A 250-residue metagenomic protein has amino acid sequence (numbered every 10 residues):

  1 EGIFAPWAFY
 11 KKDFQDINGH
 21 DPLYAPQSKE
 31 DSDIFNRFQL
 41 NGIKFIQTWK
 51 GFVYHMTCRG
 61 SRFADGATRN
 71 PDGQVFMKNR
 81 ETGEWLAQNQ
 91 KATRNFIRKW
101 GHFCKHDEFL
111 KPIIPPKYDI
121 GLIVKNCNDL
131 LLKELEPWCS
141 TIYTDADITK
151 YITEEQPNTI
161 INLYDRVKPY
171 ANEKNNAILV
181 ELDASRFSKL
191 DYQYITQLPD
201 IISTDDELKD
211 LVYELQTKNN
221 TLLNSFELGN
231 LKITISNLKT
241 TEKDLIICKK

Functional and structural regions predicted by a protein language model:
E1, A5-A8, K44-F45, A64-L130 (+4 more regions): C-terminal, non-catalytic tails of nucleotide-sugar-dependent glycosyltransferases
E1, K44, D200-I201, Y213: Conserved donor NDP-sugar-binding/catalytic core segment of glycosyltransferases
I3, D21, E181-D183: Active-site acidic Asp-centered loop
W7, K12-N18, Y24-F52, T57-C58: A short, conserved alpha-helix in the catalytic core of glycosyltransferases
R37, L211-Q216: Receiver (REC) domain switch/output surface
C127-L131, T149-Y151, A184-D191: Short acidic, S/G/P-rich loop/turn micro-motifs used as interaction or catalytic elements
Y151-P157, L190-Y192, L208-L211: Short, charged, surface-exposed secondary-structure boundary motifs
I160, R166, Y170-S203, E214 (+1 more regions): Short, well-ordered secondary-structure micro-motifs within conserved domains or adaptor modules
